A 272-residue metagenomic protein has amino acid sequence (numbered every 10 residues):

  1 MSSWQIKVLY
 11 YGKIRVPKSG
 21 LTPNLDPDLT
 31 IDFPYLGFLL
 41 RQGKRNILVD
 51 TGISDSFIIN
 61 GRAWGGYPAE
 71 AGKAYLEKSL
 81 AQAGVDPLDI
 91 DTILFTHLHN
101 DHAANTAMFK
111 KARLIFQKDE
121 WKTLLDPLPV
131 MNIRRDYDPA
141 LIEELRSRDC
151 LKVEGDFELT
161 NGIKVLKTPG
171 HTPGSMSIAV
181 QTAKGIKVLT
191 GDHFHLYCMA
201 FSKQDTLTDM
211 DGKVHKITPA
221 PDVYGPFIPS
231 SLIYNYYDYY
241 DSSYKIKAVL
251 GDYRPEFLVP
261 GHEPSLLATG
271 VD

Functional and structural regions predicted by a protein language model:
W4-L9, N46-I59, K118, K184-D211: Short, solvent-exposed beta-strand-terminating loops
K13-K78, S177-G191: Conserved beta-strand hairpin/beta-sheet module of binuclear metal-dependent hydrolase folds, prominently
T51-I53, L98, E120, G170-T172 (+2 more regions): Active-site metal-binding loops of divalent metal-dependent hydrolases
I59-R62, Y67, L196-P229: Active-site gating loops and adjacent loop-to-helix segments of metal-dependent hydrolytic enzymes
A71-A74, K78-V85, D89, R113-K167 (+2 more regions): Metallo-beta-lactamase
I90-D101: Metallo-beta-lactamase
T92, A179-Q181, G185-V188, F194-H215 (+2 more regions): Divalent-metal (often Zn2+) His-rich catalytic cores of metallo-beta-lactamase-fold enzymes
T106-K110: Short, conserved loop/helix-junction motifs that constitute active-site signature segments in enzyme catalytic cores
